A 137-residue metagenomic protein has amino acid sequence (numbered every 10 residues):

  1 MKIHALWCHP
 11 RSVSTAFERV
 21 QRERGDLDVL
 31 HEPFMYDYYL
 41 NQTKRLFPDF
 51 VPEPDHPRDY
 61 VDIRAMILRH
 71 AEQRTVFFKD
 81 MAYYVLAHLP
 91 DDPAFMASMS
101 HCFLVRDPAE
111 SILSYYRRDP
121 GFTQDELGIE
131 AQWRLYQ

Functional and structural regions predicted by a protein language model:
M1, A71-R74, M96-M99: A general structural motif
M1-H70: PAPS-dependent sulfotransferase catalytic core
H4, D28-L30, V76-F78, S100-F103: Hydrophobic/aromatic beta-strand patches that form the interior of the parallel beta-sheet core in alpha/beta enzyme
A5, A16, T75-F77, Q132: Broad hydrophobic/π-residue packing in well-ordered secondary structure
F50-P57, D80-A82, T123-E126: Short, flexible loop segments at the rims of nucleotide/cofactor-binding pockets, characterized by
A65-L89: Glycine-rich phosphate-binding loop used to anchor ATP phosphates in small-molecule kinases, encompassing both
A82-Q137: PAPS-dependent sulfotransferase catalytic domain
